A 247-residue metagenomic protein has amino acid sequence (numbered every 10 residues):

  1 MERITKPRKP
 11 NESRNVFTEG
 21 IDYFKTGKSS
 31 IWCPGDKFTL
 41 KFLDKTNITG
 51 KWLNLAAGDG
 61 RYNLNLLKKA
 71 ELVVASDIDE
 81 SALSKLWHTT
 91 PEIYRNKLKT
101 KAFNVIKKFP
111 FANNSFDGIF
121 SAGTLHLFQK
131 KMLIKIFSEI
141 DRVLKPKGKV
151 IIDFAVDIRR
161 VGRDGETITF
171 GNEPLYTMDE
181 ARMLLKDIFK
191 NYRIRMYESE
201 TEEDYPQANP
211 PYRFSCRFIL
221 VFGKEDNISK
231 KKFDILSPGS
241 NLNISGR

Functional and structural regions predicted by a protein language model:
M1-W52, G58-L98, A102-K108, K131-M132 (+1 more regions): Class I (Rossmann-like) S-adenosyl-L-methionine-dependent methyltransferase catalytic domain, capturing the SAM-binding
I106-G118: A short acidic, Gly/Pro-enriched loop at the edge of an enzyme's catalytic core that lines a small-molecule cofactor
F116-I119, I140, V150: Hydrophobic packing within well-folded, soluble alpha/beta domains
S121-T124: A short beta-strand submotif of the Rossmann-like class I SAM-dependent methyltransferase core that lines
H126-F128: A short His-aromatic
I134-P146: A short glycine-rich, Lys/Arg-flanked "PGG" loop and its adjoining helix->strand segment in the class I
